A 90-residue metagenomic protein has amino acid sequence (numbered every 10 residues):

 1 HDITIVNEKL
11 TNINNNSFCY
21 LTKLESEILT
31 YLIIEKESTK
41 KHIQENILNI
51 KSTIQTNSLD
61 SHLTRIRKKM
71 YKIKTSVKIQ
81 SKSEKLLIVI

Functional and structural regions predicted by a protein language model:
H1, F18-Y20, S61-I90: DNA-binding patch around the recognition helix
D2-T30, I88-I90: A structural micro-motif at secondary-structure boundaries
L10, I43, I66: Short hydrophobic/aromatic patches on the structural cores and recognition surfaces of FHA
S17-Y20, E27-H62, M70-K72: Positively charged, aromatic-enriched patches within helix-turn-helix-type DNA-binding elements, predominantly
